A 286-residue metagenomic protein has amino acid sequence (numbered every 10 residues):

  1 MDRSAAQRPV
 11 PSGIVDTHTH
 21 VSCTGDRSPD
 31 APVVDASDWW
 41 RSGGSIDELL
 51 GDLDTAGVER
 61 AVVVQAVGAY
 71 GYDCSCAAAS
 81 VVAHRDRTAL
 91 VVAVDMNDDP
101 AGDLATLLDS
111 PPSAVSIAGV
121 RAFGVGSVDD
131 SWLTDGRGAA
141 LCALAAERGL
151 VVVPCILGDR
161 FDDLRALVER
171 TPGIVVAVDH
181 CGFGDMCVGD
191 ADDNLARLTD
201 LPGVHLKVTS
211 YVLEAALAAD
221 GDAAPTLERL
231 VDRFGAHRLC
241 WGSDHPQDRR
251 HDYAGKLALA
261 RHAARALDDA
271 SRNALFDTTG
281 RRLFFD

Functional and structural regions predicted by a protein language model:
M1-T17, R41-R60, R229, G235-C240 (+1 more regions): Mid-to-C-terminal alpha-helical segments outside catalytic/metal-binding sites
S12-D30: Short, solvent-exposed beta-strand-terminating loops
V15-T19, A61-Q65, T88-V92, A118-A122 (+4 more regions): Hydrophobic faces of well-ordered beta-strands that scaffold small-molecule active sites in alpha/beta enzyme cores
S22-G25, G68-G71, N97-D99, V125-S127 (+4 more regions): Active-site environment of divalent metal-dependent phosphoester hydrolases
V34-Y70, R87-D95, S116-A122, L150-V152: Divalent metal-dependent hydrolysis catalytic cores, especially in the metallo-beta-lactamase
S42-D52, D98-P111, D190-A191: Short, acidic/polar
G71-D159, A166, H205-V212, G221: Active-site gating/metal-coordination segments in enzymes
W132-C240: Catalytic pocket-lining loop regions of alpha/beta-barrel enzymes, especially the amidohydrolase/enolase/GH5 lineages
